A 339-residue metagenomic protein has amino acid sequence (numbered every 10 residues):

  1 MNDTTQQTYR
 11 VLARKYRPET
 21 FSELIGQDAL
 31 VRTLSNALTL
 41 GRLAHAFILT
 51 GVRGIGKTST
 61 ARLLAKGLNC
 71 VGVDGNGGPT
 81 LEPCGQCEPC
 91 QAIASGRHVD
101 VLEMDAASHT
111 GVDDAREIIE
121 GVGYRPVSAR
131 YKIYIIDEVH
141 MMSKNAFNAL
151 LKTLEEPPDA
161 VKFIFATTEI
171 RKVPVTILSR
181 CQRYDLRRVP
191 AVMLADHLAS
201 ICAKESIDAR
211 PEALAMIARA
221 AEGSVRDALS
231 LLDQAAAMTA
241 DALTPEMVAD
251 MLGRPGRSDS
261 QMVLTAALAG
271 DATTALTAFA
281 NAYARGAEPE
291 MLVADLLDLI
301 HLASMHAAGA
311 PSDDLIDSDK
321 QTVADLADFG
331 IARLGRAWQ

Functional and structural regions predicted by a protein language model:
M1-R183: P-loop/Walker A NTP-binding region and its immediately flanking N-terminal helices in P-loop NTPase folds
A92-V99, D114-E117, R130, E156 (+3 more regions): Extended, largely alpha-helical regulatory/partner-binding modules appended to the mid-to-C-terminal parts
